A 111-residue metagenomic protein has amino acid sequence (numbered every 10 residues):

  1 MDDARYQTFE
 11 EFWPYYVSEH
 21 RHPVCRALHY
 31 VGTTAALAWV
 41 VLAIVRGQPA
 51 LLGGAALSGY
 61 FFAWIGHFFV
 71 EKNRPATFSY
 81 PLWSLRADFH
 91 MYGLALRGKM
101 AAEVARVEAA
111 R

Functional and structural regions predicted by a protein language model:
M1-R5, Y30, H67: Hydrophobic alpha-helical transmembrane segments
D2-Y16, K72-R111: Membrane-proximal soluble regions of multi-pass membrane proteins
F9-V31: Membrane interfacial helix-start motif at the N-side
L28-L42: Core segments of transmembrane alpha-helices that mediate helix-helix packing or line hydrophobic substrate/ligand
A43-L51: Transmembrane helix interruption/hinge and helix-loop junction motifs
L52-L57: Hydrophobic alpha-helical transmembrane segments
G59-N73: Transmembrane alpha-helical segments that form the membrane-embedded catalytic/substrate-channel core of multi-pass
